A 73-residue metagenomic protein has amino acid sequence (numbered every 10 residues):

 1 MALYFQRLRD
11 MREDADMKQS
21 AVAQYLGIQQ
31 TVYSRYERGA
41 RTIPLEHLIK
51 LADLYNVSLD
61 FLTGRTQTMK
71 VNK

Functional and structural regions predicted by a protein language model:
Q6-Y25: Short basic helix-loop element that most often maps to the first helix and adjoining turn of HTH DNA-binding modules
L8, V22-A23, Y33-Y36, L62: Conserved hydrophobic/aromatic packing and binding residues within compact polymer-binding modules
G27-T42: Recognition helix of helix-turn-helix/homeodomain-like DNA-binding domains that insert into the DNA major groove
A40-K50, M69: Short, basic-rich loop-to-helix N-cap that marks the start of a DNA-contacting helix
E46-F61: DNA major-groove recognition helix of helix-turn-helix/homeodomain DNA-binding modules
T63-K73: Short, charged recognition helix plus adjacent turn of helix-turn-helix-like nucleic-acid-binding domains
